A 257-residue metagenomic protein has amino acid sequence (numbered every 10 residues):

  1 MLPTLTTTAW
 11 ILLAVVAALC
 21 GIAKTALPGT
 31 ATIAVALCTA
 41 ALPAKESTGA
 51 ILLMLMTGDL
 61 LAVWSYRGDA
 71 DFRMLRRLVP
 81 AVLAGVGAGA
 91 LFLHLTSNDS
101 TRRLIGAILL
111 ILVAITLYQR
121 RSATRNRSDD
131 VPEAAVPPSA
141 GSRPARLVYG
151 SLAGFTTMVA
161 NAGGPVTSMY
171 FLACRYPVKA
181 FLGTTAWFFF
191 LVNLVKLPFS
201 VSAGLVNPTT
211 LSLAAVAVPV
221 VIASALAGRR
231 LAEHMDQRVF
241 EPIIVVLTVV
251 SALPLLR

Functional and structural regions predicted by a protein language model:
M1-P3, A90-S100, S200-S212: Membrane-interface helix termini and inter-helical loops of multi-pass transporters
A9-R76, L147-G154, G164-A225: Small-residue-rich hydrophobic segments that form or flank transmembrane alpha-helices in multi-pass membrane proteins
S47, A88-H94, R102, G154-N161 (+2 more regions): Hydrophobic alpha-helical transmembrane segments in multi-pass integral membrane proteins
L55, V82-V86, L109-L112, F189 (+2 more regions): Residue-level recognition of pore/gate-forming positions within transmembrane alpha-helices of multi-pass
L61-D69, A90, L95, L104-V136 (+2 more regions): Transmembrane helix exit motif
I111-G183: Membrane-embedded helical hairpins/re-entrant loop segments and their flanking transmembrane helices within multi-pass
L226-L247: Interfacial loop-to-transmembrane junctions
